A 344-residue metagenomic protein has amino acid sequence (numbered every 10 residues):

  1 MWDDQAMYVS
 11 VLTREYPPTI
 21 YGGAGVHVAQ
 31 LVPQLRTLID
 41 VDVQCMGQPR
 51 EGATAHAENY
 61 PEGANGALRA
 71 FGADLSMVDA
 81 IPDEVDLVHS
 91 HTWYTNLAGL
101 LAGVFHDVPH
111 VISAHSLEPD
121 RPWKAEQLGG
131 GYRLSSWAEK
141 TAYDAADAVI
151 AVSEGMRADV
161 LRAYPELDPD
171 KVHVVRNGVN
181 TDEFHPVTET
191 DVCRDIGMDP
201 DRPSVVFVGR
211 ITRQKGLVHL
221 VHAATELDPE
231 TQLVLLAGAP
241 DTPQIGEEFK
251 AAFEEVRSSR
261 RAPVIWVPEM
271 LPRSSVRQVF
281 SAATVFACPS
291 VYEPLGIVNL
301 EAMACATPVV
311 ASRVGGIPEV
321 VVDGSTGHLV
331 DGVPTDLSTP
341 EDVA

Functional and structural regions predicted by a protein language model:
M1-E51: N-terminal subdomain of nucleotide-sugar transferases
Q48-P49, V179, Q232-K250, I265-W266: Glycosyltransferase donor-sugar binding loop
S90-T95, A114: Short His-centered aromatic/hydrophobic patch
G155, G178: Carbohydrate-associated surface elements
G246-M270, S274: Nucleotide-activated donor-binding/catalytic signature segment of Leloir-type glycosyltransferases, i.e., the conserved
Q278-A283: Short alpha-helical donor nucleotide-sugar binding micro-motif in glycosyltransferases
V291: Aromatic "clamp/platform" in nucleotide-sugar-dependent glycosyltransferases that forms part of the donor/acceptor
P308-A311, V321, H328: Short hydrophobic beta-strand element within catalytic cores of glycosyltransferases and related nucleotide-activated
